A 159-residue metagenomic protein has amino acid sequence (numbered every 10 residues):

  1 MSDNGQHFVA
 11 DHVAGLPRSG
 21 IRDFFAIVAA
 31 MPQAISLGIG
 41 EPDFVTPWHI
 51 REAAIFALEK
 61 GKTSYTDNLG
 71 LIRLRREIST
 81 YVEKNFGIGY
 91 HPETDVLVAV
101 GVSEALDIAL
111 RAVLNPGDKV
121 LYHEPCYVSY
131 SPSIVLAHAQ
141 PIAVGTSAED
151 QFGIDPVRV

Functional and structural regions predicted by a protein language model:
S2-G5, A10-G101, I108: N-terminal small-domain helix-loop-helix segment of the aminotransferase-like
K62-V159: Conserved core of the PLP fold type I
